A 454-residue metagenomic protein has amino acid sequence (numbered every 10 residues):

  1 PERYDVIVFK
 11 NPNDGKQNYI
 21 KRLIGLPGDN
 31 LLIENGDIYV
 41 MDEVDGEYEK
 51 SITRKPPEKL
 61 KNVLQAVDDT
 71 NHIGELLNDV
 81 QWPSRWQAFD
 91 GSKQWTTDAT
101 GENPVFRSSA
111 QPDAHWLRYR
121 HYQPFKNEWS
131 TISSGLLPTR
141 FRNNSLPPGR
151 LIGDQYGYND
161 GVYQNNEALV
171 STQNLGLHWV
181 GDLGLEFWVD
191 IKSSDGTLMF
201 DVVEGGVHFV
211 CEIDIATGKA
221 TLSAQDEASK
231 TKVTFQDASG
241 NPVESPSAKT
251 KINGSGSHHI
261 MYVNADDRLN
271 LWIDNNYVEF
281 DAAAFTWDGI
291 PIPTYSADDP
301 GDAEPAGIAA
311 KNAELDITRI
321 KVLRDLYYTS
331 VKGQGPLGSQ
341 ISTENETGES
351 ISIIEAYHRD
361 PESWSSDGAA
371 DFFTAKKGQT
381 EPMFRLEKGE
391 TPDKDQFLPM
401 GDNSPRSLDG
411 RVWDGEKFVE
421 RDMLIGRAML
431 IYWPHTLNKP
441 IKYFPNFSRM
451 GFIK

Functional and structural regions predicted by a protein language model:
P1-K454: Extended hydrophobic leader/signal-anchor segments used for secretion and membrane insertion
